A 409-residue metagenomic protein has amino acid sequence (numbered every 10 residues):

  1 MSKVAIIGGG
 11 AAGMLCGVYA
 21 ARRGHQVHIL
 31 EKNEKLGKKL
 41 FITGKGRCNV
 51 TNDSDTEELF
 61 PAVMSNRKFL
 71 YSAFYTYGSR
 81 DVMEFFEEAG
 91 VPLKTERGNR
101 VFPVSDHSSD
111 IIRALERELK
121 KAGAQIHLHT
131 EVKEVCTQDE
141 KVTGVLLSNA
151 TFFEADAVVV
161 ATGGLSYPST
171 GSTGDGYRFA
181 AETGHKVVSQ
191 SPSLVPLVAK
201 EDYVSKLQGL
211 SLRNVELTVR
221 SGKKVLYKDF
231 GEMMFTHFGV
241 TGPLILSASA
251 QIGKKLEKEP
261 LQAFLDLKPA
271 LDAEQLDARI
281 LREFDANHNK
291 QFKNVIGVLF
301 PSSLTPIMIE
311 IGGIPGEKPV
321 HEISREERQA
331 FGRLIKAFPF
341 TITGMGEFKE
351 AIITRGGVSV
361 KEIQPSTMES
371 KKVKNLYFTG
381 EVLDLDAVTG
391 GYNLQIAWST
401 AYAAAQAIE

Functional and structural regions predicted by a protein language model:
K3-I29, A404-I408: N-terminal Rossmann-like FAD-binding beta1-loop-alpha1 element of flavoenzymes
I7, V132, F152-S166, A181 (+1 more regions): Short hydrophobic core segments
A21-K45: Glycine-rich FAD pyrophosphate-binding loop
E34-I42, V50, T56-E57, P92 (+2 more regions): An anion/pyrophosphate-binding glycine-rich loop and adjacent beta-alpha core in soluble alpha-beta enzymes
R47-T95: Glycine-rich active-site loop/strand segments that organize a redox cofactor
T76-A157: Feature captures the FAD/FMN-dependent oxidoreductase FAD-binding
H127-H129, E134, P306-D386: A glycine-rich dinucleotide-binding beta-alpha-beta segment and adjacent secondary-structure elements that constitute
A157-Y203: Glycine-rich loop(s) and the adjacent beta-strand/alpha-helix scaffold that form part
